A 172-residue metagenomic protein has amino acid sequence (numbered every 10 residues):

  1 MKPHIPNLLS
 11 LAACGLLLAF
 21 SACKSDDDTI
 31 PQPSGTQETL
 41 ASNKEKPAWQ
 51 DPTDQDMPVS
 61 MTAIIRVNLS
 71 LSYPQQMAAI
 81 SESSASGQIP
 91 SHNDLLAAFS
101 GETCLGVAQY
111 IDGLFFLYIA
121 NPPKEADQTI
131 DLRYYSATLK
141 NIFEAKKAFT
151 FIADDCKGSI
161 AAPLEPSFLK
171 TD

Functional and structural regions predicted by a protein language model:
K2, F20-A48: Bacterial Sec-dependent N-terminal signal peptides
S10-A19: Bacterial N-terminal signal peptides
T36-E38, D51, K147-D172: Extracellular beta-sheet/turn segments enriched in Thr/Pro/Gly and aliphatic residues
E38-D94, F99-S100: Short, surface-exposed binding/anchoring microloops in extracellular/periplasmic proteins
I89, T103-C104, T138: Short, solvent-exposed loop/turn motifs
D94, F99-Q128: Tryptophan-paired
Q128-Y134: Short, flexible helix-coil linker/hinge segments at the edges of structured domains or between repeats
Y134-E144: Short acidic/polar inter-strand loop motif in beta-rich domains
